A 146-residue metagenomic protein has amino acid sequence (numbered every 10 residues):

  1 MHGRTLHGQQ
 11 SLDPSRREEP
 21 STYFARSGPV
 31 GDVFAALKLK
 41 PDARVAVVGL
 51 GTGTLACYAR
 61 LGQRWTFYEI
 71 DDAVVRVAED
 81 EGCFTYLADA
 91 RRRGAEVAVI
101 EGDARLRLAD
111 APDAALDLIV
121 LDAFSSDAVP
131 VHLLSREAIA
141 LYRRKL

Functional and structural regions predicted by a protein language model:
M1-E96, A104-L108, A128-P130: Class I S-adenosylmethionine
A90-R93, D113-A114, R144-L146: Secondary-structure transition/capping motifs at alpha-helix termini and the adjoining loop/turn into the next element
E101: Conserved residues in the N-terminal Rossmann fold of short-chain dehydrogenase/reductase
A109-V120: A short acidic, Gly/Pro-enriched loop at the edge of an enzyme's catalytic core that lines a small-molecule cofactor
A111, L133-L134: Helix-loop segment at the mouth of the active site in Rossmann-fold oxidoreductases, especially SDR/KR enzymes
A123-F124: Conserved NAD(P)H cofactor-binding loop of Rossmann-fold oxidoreductase domains
L134-L146: A short glycine-rich, Lys/Arg-flanked "PGG" loop and its adjoining helix->strand segment in the class I
